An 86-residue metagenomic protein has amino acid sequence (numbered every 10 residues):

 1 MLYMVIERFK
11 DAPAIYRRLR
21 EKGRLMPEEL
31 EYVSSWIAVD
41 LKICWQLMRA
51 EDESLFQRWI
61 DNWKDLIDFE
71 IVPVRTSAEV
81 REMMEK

Functional and structural regions predicted by a protein language model:
M1-V33, I37-I43, E51-L55, R75-K86: Short S/T/G/P-rich N-terminal loop/turn motif that feeds into the first structured element of a domain
R49-A50, N62: Conserved catalytic core of Hanks-type protein kinase domains
F56-W63: Short, electropositive alpha-helical surface patch
W63-E70: A common structural junction motif
